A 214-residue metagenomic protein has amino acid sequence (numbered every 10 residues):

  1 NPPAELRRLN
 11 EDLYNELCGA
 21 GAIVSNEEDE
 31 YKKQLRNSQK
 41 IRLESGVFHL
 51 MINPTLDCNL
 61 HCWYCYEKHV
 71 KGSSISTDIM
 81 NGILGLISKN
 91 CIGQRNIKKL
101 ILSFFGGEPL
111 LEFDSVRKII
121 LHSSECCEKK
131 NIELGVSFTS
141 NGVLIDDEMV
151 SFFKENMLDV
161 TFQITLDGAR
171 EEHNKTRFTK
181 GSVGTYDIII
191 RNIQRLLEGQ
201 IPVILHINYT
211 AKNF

Functional and structural regions predicted by a protein language model:
N10-M51, R95: N-terminal [4Fe-4S]-dependent radical SAM core
K40-Y66, S88, I92-S103: N-terminal pre-triad scaffold of radical SAM enzymes
C65-D78: Iron-sulfur (Fe-S) cluster-binding segments and ferredoxin-like electron-carrier domains, especially [2Fe-2S]
L84-S103, E112-F214: Radical SAM/AdoMet-radical enzyme domain recognition
G106-G107: Active-site neighborhood of divalent metal-dependent phosphoester/pyrophosphate hydrolases
